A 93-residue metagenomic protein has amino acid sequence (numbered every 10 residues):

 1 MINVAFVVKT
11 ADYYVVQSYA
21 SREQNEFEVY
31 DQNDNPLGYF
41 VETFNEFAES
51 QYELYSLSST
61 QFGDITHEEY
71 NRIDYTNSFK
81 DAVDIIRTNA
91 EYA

Functional and structural regions predicted by a protein language model:
M1-N3, N89-A93: Short intrinsically disordered terminal tails
M1-Y19: Short, extreme N-terminal segment that most often corresponds to the first beta-strand
Y19-K80: Acidic, low-complexity, intrinsically disordered interaction modules
A82-I85: Charge-rich, solvent-exposed alpha-helical interaction surfaces
